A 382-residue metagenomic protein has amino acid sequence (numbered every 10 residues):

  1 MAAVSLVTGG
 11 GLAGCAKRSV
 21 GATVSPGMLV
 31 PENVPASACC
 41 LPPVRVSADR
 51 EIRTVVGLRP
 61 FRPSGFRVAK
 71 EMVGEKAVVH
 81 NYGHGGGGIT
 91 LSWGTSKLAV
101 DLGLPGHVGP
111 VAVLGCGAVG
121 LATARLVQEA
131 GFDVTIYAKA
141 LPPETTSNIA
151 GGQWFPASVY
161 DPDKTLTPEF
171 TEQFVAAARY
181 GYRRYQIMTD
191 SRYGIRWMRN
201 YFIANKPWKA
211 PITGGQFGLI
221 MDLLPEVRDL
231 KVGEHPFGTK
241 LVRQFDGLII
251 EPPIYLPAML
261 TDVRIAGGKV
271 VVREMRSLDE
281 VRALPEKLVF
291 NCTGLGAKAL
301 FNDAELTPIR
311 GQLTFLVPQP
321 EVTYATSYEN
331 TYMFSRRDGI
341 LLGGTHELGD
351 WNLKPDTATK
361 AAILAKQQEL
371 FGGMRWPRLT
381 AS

Functional and structural regions predicted by a protein language model:
M1-S19: N-terminal export signals
S19-G74, G83, I89-L91, K97 (+4 more regions): Active-site substrate-recognition segment that forms the wall of the catalytic cavity or substrate channel
V56-E75, S147-I149, R184-D262: Flavin (FAD/FMN) cofactor-binding and adjacent substrate-gating region of FAD-dependent oxidoreductase domains
G87-L91, E169-Y180, V242-A258, K354-A358: Short beta-strand to alpha-helix junction loop
K97-G109: A short, basic/flexible loop-to-alpha-helix module at the beginning of a structural domain
K139-A177, W197, L223-E234: Glycine-rich active-site loop/strand segments that organize a redox cofactor
G268-A283: A conserved short coil-to-beta-strand element within the FAD-binding core of flavoproteins
